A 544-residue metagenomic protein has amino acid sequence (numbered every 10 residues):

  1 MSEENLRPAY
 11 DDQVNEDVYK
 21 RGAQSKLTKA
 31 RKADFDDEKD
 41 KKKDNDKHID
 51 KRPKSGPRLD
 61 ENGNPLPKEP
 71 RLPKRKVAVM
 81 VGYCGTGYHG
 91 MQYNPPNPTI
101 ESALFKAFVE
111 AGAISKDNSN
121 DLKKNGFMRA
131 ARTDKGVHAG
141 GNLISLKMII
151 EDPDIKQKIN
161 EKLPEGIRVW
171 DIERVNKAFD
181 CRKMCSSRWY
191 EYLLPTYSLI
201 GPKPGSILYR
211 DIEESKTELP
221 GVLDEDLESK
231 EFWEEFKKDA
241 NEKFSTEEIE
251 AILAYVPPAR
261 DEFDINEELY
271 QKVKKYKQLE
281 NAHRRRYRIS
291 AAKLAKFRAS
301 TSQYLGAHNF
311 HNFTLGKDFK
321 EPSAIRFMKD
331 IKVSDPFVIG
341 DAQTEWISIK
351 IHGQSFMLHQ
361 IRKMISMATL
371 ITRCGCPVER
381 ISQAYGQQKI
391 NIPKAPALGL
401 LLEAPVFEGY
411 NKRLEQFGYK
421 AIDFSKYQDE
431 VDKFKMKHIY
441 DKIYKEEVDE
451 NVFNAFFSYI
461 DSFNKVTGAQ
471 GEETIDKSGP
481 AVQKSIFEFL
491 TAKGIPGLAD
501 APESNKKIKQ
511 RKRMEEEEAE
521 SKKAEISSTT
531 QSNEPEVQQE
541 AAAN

Functional and structural regions predicted by a protein language model:
S2-N544: Structured-RNA-binding interfaces characteristic of tRNA pseudouridine synthases
